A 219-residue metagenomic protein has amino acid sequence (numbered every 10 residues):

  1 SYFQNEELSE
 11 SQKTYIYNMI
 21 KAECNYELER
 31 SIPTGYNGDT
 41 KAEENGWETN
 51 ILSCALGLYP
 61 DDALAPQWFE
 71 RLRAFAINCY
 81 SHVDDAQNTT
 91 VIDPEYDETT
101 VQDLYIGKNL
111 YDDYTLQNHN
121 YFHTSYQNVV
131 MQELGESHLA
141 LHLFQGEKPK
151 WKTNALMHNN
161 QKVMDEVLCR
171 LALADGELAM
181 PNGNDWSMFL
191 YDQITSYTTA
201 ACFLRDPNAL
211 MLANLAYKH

Functional and structural regions predicted by a protein language model:
S1-Q161, E166-Y197: Aromatic-lined, polymer-binding surfaces characteristic of secreted/periplasmic polysaccharide-degrading enzymes
A174, D192-H219: Membrane-proximal bilayer-interacting regions
